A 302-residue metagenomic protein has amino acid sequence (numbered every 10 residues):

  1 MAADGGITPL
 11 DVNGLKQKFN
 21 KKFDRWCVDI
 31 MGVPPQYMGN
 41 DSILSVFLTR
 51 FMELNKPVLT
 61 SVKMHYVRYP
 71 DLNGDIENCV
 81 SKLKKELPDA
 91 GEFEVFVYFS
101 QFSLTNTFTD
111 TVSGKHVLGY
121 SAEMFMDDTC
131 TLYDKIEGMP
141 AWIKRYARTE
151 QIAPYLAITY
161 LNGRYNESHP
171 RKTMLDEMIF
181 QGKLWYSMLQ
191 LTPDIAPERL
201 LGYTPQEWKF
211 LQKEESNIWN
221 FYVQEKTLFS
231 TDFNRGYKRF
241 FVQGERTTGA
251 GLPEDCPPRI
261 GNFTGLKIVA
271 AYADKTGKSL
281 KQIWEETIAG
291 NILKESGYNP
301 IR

Functional and structural regions predicted by a protein language model:
M1-K16, L175-R302: A cross-kingdom marker for long, charged
M1-V46: N-terminal mature-domain "stem" immediately C-terminal to a signal peptide or N-terminal signal-anchor/transmembrane
D11-G14, K22-R25, P57, S61 (+9 more regions): Exposed alpha-helical structural elements
I30-D41, P140-R145, T173-M178, I218-K226: Short, mixed-charge, low-aromatic patches
M31, P35, G39, F99 (+5 more regions): Generic preference for flexible, low-structure residues
D41-S45, G74, S121-K135, F229-G236 (+1 more regions): Short, surface-exposed, charge-dense and proline/glycine-enriched linear segments
L44-W208: Acidic/His-rich structured neighborhood in mature extracellular/periplasmic domains
